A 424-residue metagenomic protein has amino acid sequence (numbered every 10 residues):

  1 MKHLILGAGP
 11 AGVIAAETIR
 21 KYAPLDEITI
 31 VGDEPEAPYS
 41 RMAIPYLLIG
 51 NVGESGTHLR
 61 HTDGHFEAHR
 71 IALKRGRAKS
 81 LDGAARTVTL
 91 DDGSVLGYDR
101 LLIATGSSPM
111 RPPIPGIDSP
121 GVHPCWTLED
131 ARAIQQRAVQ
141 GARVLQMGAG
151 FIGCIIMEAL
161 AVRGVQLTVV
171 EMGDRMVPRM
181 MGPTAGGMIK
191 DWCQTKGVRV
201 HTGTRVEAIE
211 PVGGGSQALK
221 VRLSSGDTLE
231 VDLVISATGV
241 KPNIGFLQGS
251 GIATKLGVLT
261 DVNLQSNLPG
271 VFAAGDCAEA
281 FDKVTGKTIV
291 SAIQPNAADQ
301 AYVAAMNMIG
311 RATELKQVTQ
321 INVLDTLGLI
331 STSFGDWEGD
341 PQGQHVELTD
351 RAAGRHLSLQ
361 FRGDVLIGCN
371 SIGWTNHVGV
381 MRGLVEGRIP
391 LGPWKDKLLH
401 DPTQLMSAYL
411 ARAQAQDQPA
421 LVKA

Functional and structural regions predicted by a protein language model:
M1-A72, A159-M181, V380: Beta1-alpha1 glycine-rich phosphate/pyrophosphate-binding loop at the start of Rossmann-like nucleotide-binding domains
M1-K2, C277-G379: Mid-to-C-terminal Rossmann-like scaffold of FAD/NAD(P)H-dependent oxidoreductases
H3-L6, L59-L145, R222-S224, L233-A237 (+2 more regions): FAD-binding core/adjacent interface of flavoenzyme oxidoreductases
L6-A11, R20-L25, D33, T238 (+1 more regions): Flexible, glycine-rich terminal cap/loop adjacent to redox cofactors in electron-transfer oxidoreductases
G9-V13, P35, S107-P109, E129 (+3 more regions): Residue-level detector of alpha-helix initiation sites
L25-T29, A72-T89, L96, V162-V262: A Rossmann-like FAD-binding core segment of flavoenzymes
D118-G141, G213, K220-R222, D227-V303 (+1 more regions): FAD-site-proximal beta/loop scaffold in flavoenzymes
A133-M181, A185: Rossmann-like NAD(P)H-binding beta-loop-alpha module
